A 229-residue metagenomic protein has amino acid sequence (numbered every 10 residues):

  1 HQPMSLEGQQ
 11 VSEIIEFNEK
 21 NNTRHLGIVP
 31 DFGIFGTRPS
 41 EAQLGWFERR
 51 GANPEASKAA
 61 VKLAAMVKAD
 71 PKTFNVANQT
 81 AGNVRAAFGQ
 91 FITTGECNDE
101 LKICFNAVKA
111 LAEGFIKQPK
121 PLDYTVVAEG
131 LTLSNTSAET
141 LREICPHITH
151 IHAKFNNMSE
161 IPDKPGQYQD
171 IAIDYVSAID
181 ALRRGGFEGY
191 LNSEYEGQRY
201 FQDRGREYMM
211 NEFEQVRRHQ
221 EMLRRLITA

Functional and structural regions predicted by a protein language model:
H1-E7: Conserved strand-turn element in the central/C-terminal portion of the radical SAM core barrel that lines
E7-A229: Histidine-acidic metal/acid-base catalytic patches
